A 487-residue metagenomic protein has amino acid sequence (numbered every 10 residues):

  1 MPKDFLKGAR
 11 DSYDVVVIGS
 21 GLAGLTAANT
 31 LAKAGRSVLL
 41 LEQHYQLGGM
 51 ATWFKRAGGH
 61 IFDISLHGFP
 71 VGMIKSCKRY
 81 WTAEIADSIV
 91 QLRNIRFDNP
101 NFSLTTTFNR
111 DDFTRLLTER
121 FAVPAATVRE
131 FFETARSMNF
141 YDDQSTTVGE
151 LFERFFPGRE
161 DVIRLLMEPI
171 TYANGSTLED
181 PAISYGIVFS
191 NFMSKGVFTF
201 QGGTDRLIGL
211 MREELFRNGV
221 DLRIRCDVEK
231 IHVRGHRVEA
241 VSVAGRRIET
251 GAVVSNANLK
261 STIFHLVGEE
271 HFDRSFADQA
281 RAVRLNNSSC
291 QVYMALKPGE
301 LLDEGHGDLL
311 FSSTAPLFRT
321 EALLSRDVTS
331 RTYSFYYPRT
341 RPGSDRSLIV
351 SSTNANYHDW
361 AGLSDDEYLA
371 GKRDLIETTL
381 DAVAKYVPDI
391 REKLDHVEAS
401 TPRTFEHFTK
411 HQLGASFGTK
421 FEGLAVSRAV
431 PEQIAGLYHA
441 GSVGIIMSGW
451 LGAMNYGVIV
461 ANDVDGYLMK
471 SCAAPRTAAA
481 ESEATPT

Functional and structural regions predicted by a protein language model:
M1-V15, K33-A34, L424, P475-T487: Extreme N-terminal leader/targeting segments of oxidoreductases
K3-V123: N-terminal glycine-rich phosphate/pyrophosphate-binding loop and immediately adjacent elements
P100-A182: Rossmann-like flavin
R164-A173, T177, K385-M447: A glycine-rich dinucleotide-binding beta-alpha-beta segment and adjacent secondary-structure elements that constitute
F189-V238: Helical element adjacent to the flavin cofactor pocket in flavoenzyme catalytic cores
E229-G343, E481: Mid-domain catalytic core of redox enzymes that form a hydrophobic substrate pocket/lid adjacent to a catalytic redox
K297-R403: C-terminal segments that line or cap access tunnels to active or ligand-binding sites in enzymes and enzyme-associated
S442-V464: A conserved FAD-binding loop/helix module that cradles the flavin
